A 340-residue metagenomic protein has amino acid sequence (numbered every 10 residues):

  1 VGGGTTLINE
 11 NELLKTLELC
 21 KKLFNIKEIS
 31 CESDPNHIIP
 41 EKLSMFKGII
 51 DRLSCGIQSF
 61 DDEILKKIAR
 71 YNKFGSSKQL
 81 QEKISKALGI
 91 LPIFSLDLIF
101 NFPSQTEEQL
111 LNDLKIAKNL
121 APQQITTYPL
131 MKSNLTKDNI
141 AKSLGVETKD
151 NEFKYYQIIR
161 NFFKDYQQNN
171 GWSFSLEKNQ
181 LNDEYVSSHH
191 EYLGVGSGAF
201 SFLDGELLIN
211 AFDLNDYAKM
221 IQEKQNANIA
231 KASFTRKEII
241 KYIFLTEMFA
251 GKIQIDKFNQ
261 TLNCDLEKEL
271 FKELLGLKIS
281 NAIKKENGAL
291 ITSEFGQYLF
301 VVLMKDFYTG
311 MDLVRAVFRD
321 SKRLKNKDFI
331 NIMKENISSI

Functional and structural regions predicted by a protein language model:
G2-C264: C-terminal scaffold of the Radical SAM
S201-I340: Charged, E/D/K/R/S-rich low-complexity terminal regions of large eukaryotic assembly subunits
